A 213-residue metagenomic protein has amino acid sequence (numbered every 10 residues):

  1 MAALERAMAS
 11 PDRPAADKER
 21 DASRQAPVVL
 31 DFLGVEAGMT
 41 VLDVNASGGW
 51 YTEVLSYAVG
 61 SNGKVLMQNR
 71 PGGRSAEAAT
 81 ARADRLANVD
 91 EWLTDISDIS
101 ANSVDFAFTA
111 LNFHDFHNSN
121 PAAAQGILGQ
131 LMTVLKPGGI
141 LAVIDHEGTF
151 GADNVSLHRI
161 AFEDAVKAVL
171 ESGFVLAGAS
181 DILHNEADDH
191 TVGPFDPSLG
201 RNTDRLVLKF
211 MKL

Functional and structural regions predicted by a protein language model:
A3-E36: Class I SAM-dependent methyltransferase Rossmann-like catalytic core, especially the SAM/SAH-binding loop
E36-S47: Conserved class I S-adenosyl-L-methionine
S56-Y57, A122-P137: A short glycine-rich, Lys/Arg-flanked "PGG" loop and its adjoining helix->strand segment in the class I
L86, T94-F108: A short acidic, Gly/Pro-enriched loop at the edge of an enzyme's catalytic core that lines a small-molecule cofactor
D105-Q125: A short SAM/SAH-binding and catalytic strip from SAM-dependent methyltransferases
G138-E147: Conserved beta-strand signature within the Rossmann-like core of class I S-adenosyl-L-methionine
D153-S180: Conserved Class I S-adenosyl-L-methionine
S172, A187-L213: Core SAM-dependent methyltransferase catalytic element
